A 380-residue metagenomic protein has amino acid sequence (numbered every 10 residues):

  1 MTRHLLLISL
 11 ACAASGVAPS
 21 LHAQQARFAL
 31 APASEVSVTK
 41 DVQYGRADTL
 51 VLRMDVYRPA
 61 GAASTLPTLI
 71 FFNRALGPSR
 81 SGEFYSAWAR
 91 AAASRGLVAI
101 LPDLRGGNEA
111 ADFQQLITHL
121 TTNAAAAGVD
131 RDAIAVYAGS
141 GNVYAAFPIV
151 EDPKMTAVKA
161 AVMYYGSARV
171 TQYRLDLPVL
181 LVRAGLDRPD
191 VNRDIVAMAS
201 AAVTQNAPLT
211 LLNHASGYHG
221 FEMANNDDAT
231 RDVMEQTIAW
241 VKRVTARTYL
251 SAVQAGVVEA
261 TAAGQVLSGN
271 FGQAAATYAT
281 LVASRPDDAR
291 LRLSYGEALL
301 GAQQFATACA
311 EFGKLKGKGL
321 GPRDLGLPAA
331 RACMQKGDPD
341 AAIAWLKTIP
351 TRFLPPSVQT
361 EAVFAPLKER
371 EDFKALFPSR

Functional and structural regions predicted by a protein language model:
Q24-S64: N-terminal cap/lid segment of alpha/beta-hydrolase-fold proteins
T65-A75: Short beta-strand element of the alpha/beta-hydrolase
G82-I100: Short amphipathic alpha-helix adjacent to the substrate-entry channel of hydrolases
Q114-L175: Primarily recognizes the serine-hydrolase "nucleophile elbow" in alpha/beta-hydrolase and SGNH/GDSL folds
L181-R183: Short beta-strand/loop motif that positions the catalytic acidic residue of the alpha/beta-hydrolase fold
R188-V196: Conserved alpha/beta-hydrolase "acid-adjacent" motif
V196, Q205-A260: C-terminal catalytic histidine-bearing segment of alpha/beta-hydrolase fold enzymes
G256-S268, G272, A276-Q335: Alpha-helical adaptor scaffolds
